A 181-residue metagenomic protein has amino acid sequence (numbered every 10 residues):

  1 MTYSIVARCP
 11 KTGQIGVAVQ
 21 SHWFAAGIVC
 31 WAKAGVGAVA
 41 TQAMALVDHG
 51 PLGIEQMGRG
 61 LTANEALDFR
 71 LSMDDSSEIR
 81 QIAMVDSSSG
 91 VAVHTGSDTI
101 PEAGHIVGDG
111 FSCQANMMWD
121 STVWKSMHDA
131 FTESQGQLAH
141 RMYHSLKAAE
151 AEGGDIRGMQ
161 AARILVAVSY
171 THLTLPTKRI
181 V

Functional and structural regions predicted by a protein language model:
M1-R157, R163-V166: Alpha/propeptide regions of enzymes that mature by internal proteolysis
T171-T177: Conserved small/polar residues in nucleotide/adenosyl-binding loops
I180-V181: Short hydrophobic transmembrane-like helices used for membrane targeting/insertion
